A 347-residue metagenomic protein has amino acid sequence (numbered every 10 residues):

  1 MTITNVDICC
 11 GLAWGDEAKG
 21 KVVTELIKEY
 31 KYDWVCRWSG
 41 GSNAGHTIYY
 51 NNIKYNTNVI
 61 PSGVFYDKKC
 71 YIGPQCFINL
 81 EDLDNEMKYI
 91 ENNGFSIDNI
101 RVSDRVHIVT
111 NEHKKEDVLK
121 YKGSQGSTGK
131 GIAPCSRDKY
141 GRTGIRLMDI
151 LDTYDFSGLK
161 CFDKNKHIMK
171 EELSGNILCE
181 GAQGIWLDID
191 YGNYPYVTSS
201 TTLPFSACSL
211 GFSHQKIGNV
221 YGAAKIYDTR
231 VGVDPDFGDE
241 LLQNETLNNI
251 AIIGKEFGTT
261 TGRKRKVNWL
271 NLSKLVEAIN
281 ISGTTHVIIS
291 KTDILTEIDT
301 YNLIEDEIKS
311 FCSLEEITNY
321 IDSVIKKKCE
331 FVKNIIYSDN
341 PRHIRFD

Functional and structural regions predicted by a protein language model:
M1-D347: Non-transmembrane, aqueous-exposed alpha-helical and coiled segments at domain scale
